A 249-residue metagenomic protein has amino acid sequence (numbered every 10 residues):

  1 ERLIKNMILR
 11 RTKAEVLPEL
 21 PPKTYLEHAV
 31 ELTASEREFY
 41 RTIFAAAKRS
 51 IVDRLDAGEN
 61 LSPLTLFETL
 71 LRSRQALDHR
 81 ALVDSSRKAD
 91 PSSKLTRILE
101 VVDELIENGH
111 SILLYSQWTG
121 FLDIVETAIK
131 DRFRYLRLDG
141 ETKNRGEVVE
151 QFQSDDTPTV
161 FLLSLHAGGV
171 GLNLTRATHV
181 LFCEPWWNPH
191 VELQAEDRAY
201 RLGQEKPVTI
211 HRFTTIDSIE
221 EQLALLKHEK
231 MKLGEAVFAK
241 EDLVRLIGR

Functional and structural regions predicted by a protein language model:
L9, V16-A45, T159-D242: SF2 helicase/translocase ATPase core recognition
L9-R10, V52: AAA+ ATPase "lid" subdomain C-terminal helix
R10-T12, E100-V101: Short, flexible segments with low predicted structural confidence
T12, L70, W118, P185-W187: Bulky hydrophobic/aromatic packing residues
P18-R41, L55-L172, K240-R249: Conserved Helicase C-terminal RecA-like lobe
A46-D53: Cytochrome P450 catalytic domain signature, combining two hallmark sequence patches
